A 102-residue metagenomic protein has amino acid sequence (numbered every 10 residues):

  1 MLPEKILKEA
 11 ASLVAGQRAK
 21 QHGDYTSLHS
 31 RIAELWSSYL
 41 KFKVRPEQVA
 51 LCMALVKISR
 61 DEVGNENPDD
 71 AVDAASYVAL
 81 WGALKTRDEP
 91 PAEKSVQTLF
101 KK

Functional and structural regions predicted by a protein language model:
M1-K102: Intrinsically disordered, low-complexity regulatory regions that flank transcription factor DNA-binding cores
